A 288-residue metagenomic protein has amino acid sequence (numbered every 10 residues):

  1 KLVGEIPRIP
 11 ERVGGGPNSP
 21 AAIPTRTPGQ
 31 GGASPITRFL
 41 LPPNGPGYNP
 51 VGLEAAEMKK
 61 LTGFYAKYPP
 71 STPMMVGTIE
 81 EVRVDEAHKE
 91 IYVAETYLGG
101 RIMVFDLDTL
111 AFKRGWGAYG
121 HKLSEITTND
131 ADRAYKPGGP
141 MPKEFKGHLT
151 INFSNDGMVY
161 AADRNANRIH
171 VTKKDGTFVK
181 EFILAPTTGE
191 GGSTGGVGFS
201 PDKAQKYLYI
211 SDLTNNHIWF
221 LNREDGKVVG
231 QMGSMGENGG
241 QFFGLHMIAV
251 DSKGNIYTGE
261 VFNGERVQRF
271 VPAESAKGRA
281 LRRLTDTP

Functional and structural regions predicted by a protein language model:
K1-P288: Eukaryotic scaffold repeat domains enriched in small/polar residues
